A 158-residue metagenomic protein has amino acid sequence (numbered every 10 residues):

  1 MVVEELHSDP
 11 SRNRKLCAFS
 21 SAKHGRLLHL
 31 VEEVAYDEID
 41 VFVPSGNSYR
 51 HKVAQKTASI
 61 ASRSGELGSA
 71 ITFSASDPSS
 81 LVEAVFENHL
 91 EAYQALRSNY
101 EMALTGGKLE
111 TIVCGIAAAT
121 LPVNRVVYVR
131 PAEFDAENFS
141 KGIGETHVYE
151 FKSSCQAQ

Functional and structural regions predicted by a protein language model:
M1-V2, L6-H7: Active-site histidine-anchored catalytic micro-motif
R12-N13, A18-N88: Redox- and metal-dependent alpha/beta enzyme cores, enriched for Fe-S-associated oxidoreductases and cofactor-handling
C17-L28, G46-S48, Y100-I112, A132-D135: Gly/Ser/Thr-rich loops at beta-strand to alpha-helix junctions that form or flank small-molecule/cofactor-binding
A35, L121-P122: Short, structured coil segments at secondary-structure junctions
G68-E83, S98-E101, T105-E110, S153-Q158: Extended, charge-rich low-complexity interaction segments
L90-A95: Non-transmembrane, aqueous-exposed alpha-helical and coiled segments at domain scale
E110-L121: Short Gly/Thr/Asp-enriched flexible loops that form oxyanion-binding sites at enzyme active sites
P122-S154: Short, flexible loop segments at boundaries between secondary-structure elements
